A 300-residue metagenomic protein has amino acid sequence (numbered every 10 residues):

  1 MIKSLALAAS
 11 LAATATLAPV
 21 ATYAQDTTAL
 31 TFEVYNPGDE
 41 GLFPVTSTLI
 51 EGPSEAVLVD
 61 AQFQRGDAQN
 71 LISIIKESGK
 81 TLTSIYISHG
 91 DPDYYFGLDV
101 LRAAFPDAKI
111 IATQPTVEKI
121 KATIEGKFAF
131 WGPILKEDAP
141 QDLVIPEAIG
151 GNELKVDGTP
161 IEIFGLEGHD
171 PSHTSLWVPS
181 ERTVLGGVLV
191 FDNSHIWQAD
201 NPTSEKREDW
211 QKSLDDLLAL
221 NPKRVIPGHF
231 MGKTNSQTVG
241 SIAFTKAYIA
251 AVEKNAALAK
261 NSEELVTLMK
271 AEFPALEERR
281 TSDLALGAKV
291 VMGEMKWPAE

Functional and structural regions predicted by a protein language model:
M1-A24: Gram-negative bacterial Sec-dependent N-terminal signal peptides
T27-E77, S175-G187: Conserved beta-strand hairpin/beta-sheet module of binuclear metal-dependent hydrolase folds, prominently
D39-G41, F63-G66, H89-Y94, T116-K119 (+4 more regions): Solvent-exposed loop/turn segments at secondary-structure junctions within structured extracellular/periplasmic domains
I50, D60, I75, H89 (+6 more regions): Divalent metal-coordination and catalytic microenvironments
V57-D60, T83-I87, E162-I163: Short catalytic-loop micro-motif centered on adjacent basic/acidic residues
F63, P160-E162, E167-G168, S172-G240 (+2 more regions): Metallo-beta-lactamase
E77-E153: Active-site HxH/HxHxD metal-binding segment of metal-dependent hydrolases
A219-R224, G232-E300: Accessory terminal helices/loops
